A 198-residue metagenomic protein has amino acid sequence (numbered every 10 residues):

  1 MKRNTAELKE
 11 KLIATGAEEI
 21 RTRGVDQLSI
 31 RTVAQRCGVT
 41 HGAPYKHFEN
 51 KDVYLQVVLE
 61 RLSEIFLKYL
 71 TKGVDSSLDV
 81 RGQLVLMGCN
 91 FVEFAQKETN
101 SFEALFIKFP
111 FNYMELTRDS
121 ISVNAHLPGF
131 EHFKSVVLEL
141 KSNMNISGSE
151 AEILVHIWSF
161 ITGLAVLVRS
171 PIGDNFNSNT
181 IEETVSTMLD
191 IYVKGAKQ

Functional and structural regions predicted by a protein language model:
M1-E7: N-terminal intrinsically disordered/low-complexity leader segments
L8-A17, V33, V58-L62, F66 (+2 more regions): Generic hydrophobic, amphipathic alpha-helix propensity
K11, T22-V53, V57: Helix-turn-helix
K51, V58, L62, F66 (+5 more regions): Hydrophobic/aromatic residues within well-ordered alpha-helical segments
V57, R61, T71-N100, E150-I157: Hydrophobic alpha-helical connector segments
T71, L116-S142, A151-V155, E183-K194: Amphipathic alpha-helical packing segments from all-alpha helical-bundle domains
F94-K97, I157-F176, I191-Q198: Amphipathic C-terminal alpha-helical segment
K97-S135, N143-N145, N175-S178: Short secondary-structure transition hinges
